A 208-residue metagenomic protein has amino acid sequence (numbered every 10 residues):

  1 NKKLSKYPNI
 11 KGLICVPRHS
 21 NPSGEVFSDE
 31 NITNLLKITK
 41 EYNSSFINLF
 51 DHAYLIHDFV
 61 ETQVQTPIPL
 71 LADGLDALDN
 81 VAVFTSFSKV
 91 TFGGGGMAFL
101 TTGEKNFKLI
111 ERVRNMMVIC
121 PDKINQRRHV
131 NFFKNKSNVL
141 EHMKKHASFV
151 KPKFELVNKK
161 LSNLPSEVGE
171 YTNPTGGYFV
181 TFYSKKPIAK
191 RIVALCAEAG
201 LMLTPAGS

Functional and structural regions predicted by a protein language model:
N1-Q65: Active-site phosphate-binding strand-loop segment of PLP-dependent enzymes
I14-P17, L49-H52, T85, T101 (+2 more regions): Short beta-strand segments
S44-S45, N131-V139, S162, E167: Inter-domain helical "communication" segments and dimerization helices that couple sensory or membrane-embedded modules
L70-A77, S162-N163: Short, conserved catalytic or adaptor-binding loops enriched in Gly and charged residues
G74-S148: Conserved core segment of the aminotransferase class I/II
F107, E111, F179-S208: Conserved C-terminal alpha-helix-loop-beta "cap" of PLP-dependent enzymes that closes/shapes the active-site mouth
V130, K144-N158, V168-Y183, A197: Conserved glycine-rich beta-strand-loop-beta hairpin in the small C-terminal domain of fold type I
